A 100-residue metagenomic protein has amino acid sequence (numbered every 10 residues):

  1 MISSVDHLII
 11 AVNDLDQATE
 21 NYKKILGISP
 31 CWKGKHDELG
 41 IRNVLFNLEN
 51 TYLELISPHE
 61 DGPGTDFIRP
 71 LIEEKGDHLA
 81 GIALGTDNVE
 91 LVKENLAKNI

Functional and structural regions predicted by a protein language model:
M1-V5, I10-P30, N47-I100: Glyoxalase I/VOC metalloenzyme domain signal
K33-H36: Short, solvent-exposed loop/turn elements at beta->coil junctions and helix N-caps that rim active or binding pockets
E38-R42, H78: Short acidic/glycine-enriched loop/turn segments that link adjacent beta-strands
